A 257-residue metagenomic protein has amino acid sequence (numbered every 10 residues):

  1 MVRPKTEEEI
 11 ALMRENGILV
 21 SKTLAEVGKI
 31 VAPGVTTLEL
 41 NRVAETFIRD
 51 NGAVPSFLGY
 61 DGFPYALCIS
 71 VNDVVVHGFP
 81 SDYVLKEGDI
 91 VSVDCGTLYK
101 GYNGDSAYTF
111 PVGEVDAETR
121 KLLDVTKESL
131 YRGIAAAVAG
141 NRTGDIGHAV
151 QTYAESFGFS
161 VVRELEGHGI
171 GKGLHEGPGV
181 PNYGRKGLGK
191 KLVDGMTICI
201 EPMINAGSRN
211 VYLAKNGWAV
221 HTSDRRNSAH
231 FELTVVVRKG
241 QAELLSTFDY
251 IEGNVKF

Functional and structural regions predicted by a protein language model:
M1-F257: Active-site neighborhoods and metal-handling regions in enzymes and metal-associated proteins
